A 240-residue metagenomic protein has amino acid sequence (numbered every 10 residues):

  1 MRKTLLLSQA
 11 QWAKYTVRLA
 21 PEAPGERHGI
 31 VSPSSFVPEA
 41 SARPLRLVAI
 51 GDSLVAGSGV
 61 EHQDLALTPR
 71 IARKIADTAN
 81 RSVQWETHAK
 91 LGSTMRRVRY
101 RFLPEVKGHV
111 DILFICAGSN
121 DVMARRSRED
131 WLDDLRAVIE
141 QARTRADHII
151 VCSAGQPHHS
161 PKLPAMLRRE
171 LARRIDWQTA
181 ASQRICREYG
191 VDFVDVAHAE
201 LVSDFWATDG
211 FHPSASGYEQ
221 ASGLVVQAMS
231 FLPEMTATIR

Functional and structural regions predicted by a protein language model:
M1-V48, R187, V226, S230-R240: N-terminal secretory targeting modules
L6, A13, R73, E140 (+1 more regions): Surface-exposed alpha-helical segments enriched in charged/polar residues
P21-S32, S53-G59, A89-R97, D134-A142 (+2 more regions): Short, mixed-charge, low-aromatic patches
A40, V60, S214, Y218: Aromatic-acidic/polar surface patches that form glycan- and anion
S41, A79-R81, R145, R187: Short, structurally constrained coil/turn elements that cap an alpha-helix or connect an alpha-helix to the following
P44-V48, L54-D133: Conserved SGNH/GDSL esterase-like catalytic core that processes O-acyl groups on lipids and polysaccharides
I50-G51, C152: Short hydrophobic segments within beta-strands
Y100-R240: Alpha-helical cap/lid subdomain in secreted, periplasmic, or secretory-pathway luminal O-acyl-processing enzymes
